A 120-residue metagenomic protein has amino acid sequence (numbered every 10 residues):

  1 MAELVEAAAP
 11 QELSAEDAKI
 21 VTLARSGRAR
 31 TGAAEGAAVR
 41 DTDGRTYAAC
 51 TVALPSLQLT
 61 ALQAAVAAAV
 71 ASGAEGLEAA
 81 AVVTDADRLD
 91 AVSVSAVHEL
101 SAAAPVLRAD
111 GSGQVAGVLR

Functional and structural regions predicted by a protein language model:
A2-R30, S72-R120: C-terminal binding/interaction regions
T31-E35: Short, small/polar residue-rich loop motifs at catalytic or cofactor-binding pockets
G36-A37, V106: Generic short beta-strand
D41: Short, acidic, Ser/Thr-enriched surface-loop or helix-capping motifs
G44: Flexible, polar/acidic helix-loop-strand segments at domain edges
P55-A68: A short, polar/charged loop-to-alpha-helix boundary motif
